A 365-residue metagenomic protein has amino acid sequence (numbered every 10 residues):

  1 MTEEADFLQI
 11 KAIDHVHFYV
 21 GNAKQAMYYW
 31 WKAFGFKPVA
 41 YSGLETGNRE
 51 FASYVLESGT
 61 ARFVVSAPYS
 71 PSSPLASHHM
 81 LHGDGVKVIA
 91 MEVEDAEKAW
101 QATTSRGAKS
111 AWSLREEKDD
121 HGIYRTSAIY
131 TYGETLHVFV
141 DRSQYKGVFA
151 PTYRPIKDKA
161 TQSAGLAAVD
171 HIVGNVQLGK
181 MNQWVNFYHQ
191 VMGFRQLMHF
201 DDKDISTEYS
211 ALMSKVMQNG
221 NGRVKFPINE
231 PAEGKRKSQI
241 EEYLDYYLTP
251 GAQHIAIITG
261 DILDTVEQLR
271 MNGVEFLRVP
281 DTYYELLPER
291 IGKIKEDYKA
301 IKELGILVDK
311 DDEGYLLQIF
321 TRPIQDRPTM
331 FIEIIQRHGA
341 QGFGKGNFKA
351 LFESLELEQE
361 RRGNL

Functional and structural regions predicted by a protein language model:
M1-K24, V86-I89, K146-V185, R195 (+3 more regions): N-terminal beta-strand motif that seeds the catalytic metal site of vicinal oxygen chelate
L8-K11, H17-R62, S105, L114-D120 (+6 more regions): Core segments of cupin and vicinal oxygen chelate
K11-G21, Y54, P74-Q101, I129 (+3 more regions): Vicinal oxygen chelate
D14, F34-S42, A52-Y54, F63-E94 (+1 more regions): General structural concept
W30, G83-V140: Hydrophobic or amphipathic alpha-helical targeting/insertion segments
V65, Y69-S72, A76, L136-G165: Short, flexible helix-coil linker/hinge segments at the edges of structured domains or between repeats
N221-I240, L248: Active-site-adjacent "gating/activation" loops or surface patches in catalytic cores
L248-P323, M330-R337: Long compositionally biased, domain-poor regions of proteins
